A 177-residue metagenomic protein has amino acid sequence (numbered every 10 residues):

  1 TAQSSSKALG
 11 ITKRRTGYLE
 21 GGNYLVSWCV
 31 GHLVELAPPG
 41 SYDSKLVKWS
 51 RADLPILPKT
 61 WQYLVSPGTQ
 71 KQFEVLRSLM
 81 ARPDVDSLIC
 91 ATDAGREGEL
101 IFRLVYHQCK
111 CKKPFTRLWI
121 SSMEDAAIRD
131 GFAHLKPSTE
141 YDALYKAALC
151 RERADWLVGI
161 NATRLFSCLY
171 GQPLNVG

Functional and structural regions predicted by a protein language model:
T1-R164, C168: Intrinsically disordered, low-complexity regulatory segments
Y170-G177: Catalytic and ligand-binding motifs that coordinate phosphates/metal ions in nucleic-acid-processing enzymes
